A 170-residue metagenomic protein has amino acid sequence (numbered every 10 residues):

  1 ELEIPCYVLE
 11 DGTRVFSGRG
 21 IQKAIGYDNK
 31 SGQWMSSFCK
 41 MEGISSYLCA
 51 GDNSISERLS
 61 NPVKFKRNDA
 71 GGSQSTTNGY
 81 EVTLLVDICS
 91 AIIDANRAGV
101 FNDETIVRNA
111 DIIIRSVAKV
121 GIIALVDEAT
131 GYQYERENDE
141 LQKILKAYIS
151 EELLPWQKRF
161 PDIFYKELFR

Functional and structural regions predicted by a protein language model:
E1-C39, G43-R170: Positively charged, aromatic-accented nucleic-acid-binding surfaces
